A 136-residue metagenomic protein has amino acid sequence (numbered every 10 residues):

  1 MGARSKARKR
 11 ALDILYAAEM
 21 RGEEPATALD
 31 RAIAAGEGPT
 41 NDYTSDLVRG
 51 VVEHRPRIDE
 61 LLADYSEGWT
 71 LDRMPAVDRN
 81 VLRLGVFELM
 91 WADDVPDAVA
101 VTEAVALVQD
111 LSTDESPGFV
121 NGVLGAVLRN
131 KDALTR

Functional and structural regions predicted by a protein language model:
M1-R136: N-terminal interaction/assembly modules
